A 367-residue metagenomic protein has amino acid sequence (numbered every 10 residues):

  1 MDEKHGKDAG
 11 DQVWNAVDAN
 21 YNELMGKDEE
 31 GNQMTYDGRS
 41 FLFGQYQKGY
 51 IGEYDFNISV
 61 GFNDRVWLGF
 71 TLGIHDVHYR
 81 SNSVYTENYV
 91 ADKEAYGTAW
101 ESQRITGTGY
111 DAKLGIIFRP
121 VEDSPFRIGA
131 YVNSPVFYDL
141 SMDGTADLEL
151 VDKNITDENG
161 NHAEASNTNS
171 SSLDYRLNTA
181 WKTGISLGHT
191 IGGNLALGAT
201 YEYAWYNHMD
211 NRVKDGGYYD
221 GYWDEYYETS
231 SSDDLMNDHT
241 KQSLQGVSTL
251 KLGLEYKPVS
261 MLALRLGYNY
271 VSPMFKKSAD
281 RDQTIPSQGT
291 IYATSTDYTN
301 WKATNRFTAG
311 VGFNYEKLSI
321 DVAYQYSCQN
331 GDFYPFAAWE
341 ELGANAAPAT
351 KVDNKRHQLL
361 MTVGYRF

Functional and structural regions predicted by a protein language model:
M1-F367: Outer-membrane beta-barrel porins/channels
